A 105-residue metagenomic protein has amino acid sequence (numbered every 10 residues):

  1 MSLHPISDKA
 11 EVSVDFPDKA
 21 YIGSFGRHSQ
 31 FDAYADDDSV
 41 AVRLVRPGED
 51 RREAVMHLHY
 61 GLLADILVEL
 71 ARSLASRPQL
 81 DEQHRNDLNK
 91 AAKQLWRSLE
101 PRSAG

Functional and structural regions predicted by a protein language model:
M1-G105: Positively charged, low-complexity terminal tracts and the immediately adjacent first secondary-structure elements
